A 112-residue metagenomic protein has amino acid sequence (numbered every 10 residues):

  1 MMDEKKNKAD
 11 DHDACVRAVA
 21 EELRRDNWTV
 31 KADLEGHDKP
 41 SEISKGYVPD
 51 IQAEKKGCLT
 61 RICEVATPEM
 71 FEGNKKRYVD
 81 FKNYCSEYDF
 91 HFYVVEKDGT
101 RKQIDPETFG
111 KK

Functional and structural regions predicted by a protein language model:
M1-M2, M70: Detector for methionine-enriched segments
M2-K8, E22-C58: Active-site metal-binding core of divalent-cation-utilizing nuclease and nuclease-like domains
D10-A14, A18-A20, N27, G46 (+1 more regions): Catalytic cores of nucleic-acid endonucleases
